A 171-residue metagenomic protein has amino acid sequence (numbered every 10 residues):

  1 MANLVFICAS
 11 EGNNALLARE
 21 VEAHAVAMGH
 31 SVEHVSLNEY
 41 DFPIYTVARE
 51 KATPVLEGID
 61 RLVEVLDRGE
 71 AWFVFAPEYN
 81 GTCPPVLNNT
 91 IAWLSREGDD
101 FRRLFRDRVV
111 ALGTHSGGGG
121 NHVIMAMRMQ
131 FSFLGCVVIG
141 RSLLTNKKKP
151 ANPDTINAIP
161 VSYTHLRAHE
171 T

Functional and structural regions predicted by a protein language model:
A2-M28: N-terminal beta1-alpha1 ligand-phosphate binding loop
N3, S31, V109: Residues at the starts of beta-strands that form the adenosine-phosphate
A9-S10, L37, H115-G117: Cofactor-binding loop segments of dinucleotide-utilizing enzymes, especially the Rossmann-like FAD- and NAD(P)+-binding
E22-A25, Q130-V137: Active-site-adjacent alpha-helix of alpha/beta-hydrolase-fold enzymes
V35-P43, F133-A151: Mobile beta-alpha loop/short-helix "lid" or hinge segments that flank ligand
N38-P54: N-terminal beta-loop-helix "entrance" segment that forms/cooperates in small-molecule cofactor or anionic ligand
P54-L134: Helix-loop-strand module that forms the ligand-binding subsite of alpha/beta enzymes
T164-T171: Conserved small/polar residues in nucleotide/adenosyl-binding loops
